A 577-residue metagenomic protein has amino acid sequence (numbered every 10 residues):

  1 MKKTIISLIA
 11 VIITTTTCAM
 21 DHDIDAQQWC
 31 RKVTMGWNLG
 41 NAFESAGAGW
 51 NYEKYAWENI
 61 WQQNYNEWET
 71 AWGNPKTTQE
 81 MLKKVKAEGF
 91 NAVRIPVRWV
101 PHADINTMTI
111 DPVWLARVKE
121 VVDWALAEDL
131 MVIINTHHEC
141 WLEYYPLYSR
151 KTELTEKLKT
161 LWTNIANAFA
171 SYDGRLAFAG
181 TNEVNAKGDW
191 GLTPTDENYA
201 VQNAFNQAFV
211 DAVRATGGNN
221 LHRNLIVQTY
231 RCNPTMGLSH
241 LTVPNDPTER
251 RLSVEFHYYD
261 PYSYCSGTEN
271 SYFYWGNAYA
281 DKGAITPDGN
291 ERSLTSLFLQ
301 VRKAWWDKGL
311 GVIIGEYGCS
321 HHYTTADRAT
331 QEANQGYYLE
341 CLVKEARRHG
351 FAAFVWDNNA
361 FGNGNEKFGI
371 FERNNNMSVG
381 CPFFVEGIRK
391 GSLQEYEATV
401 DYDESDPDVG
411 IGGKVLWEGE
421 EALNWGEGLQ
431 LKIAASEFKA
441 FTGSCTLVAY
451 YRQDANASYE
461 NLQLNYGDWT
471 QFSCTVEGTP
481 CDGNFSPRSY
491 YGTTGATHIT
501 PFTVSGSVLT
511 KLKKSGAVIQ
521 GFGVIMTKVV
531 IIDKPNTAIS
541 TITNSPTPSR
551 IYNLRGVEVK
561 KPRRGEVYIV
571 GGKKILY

Functional and structural regions predicted by a protein language model:
I5-C18: Hydrophobic h-region of N-terminal signal peptides that target proteins for export in Gram-negative bacteria
A19-A92: N-terminal carbohydrate-binding accessory modules
Q27, T155-D288, L299-C319, R348-F351: Active-site region of glycoside hydrolase catalytic domains
W68-V93, V97, A103, T107-H138 (+2 more regions): An active-site-proximal structural segment forming one wall of the substrate-binding cleft that immediately precedes
T324-G410, A538-T541: Aromatic-rich peripheral "rim/lid" segments of glycoside hydrolase catalytic domains that contact and position glycan
G412-F441, V448-L512, V518-D533: Extracellular ligand-binding interfaces
D533-R555: Residue-level detector of functionally pivotal "anchor" positions at catalytic/ligand-binding pockets or at interdomain
V567-Y577: C-terminal tail/sorting-segment detector
